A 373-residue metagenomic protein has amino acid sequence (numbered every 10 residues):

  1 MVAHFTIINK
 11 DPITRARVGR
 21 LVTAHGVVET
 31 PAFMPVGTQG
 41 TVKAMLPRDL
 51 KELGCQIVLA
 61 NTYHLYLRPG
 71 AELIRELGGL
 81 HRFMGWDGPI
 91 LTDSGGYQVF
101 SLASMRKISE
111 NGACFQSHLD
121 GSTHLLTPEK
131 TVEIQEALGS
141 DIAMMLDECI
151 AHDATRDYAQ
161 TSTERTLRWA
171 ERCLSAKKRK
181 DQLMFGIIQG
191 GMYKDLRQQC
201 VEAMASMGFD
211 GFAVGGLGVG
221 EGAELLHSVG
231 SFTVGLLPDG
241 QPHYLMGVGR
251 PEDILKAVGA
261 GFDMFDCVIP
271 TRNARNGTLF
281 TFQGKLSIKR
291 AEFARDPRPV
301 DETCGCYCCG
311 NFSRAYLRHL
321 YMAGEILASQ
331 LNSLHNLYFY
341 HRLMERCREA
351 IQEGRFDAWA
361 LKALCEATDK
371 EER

Functional and structural regions predicted by a protein language model:
M1-K178, A291-A294: Non-catalytic, usually N-terminal nucleic-acid engagement modules in DNA/RNA processing proteins
M1-R20, V28-A32, A44, D147-D153 (+1 more regions): C-terminal extensions of enzymes
G26, V58, D93, Q135 (+5 more regions): Conserved, mostly hydrophobic/aromatic
P35, H64-L65, Y97-Q98, I150-A151 (+5 more regions): Short, solvent-exposed loop/turn segments at secondary-structure junctions
T131, S162, T166-W169, C173 (+5 more regions): Alpha-helical packing segments of well-folded alpha/beta enzyme cores
S140, E171, S175-K178, G235-P238 (+3 more regions): Generic secondary-structure signature for well-ordered alpha-helical cores
H152-T155, Q160, G211-L217, I326-S329: Glycine- and acidic
E164, A176-V300: Glycine-rich phosphate/ribose-binding loops and adjacent secondary-structure elements that form binding surfaces
